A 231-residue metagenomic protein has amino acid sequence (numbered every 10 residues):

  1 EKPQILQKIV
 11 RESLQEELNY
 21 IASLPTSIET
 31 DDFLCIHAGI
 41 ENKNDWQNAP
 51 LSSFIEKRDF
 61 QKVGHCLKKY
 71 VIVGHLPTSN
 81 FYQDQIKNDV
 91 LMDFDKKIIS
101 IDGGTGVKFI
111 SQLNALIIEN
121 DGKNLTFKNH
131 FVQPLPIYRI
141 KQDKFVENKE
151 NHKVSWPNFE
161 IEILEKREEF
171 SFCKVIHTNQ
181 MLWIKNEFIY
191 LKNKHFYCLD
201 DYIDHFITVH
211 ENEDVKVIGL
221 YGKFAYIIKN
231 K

Functional and structural regions predicted by a protein language model:
K2-I98, T105-F109, K128-F131: Acidic, His/Gly-enriched loop-helix segments that form or flank divalent-metal centers in metallo-dependent hydrolases
P25-T26, N114, S171, A225: Residue-level detector of beta-strand structural context in well-folded domains
S27-I28, L116, I163: A structural signal for short hydrophobic beta-strand segments in well-ordered beta-sheet cores
T30-D31, F94, I117-G122, H177 (+1 more regions): Short acidic-glycine loop/turn motifs at beta-strand connectors
F94-K149: Binuclear metal-dependent phosphoesterase catalytic core
F131-Q142, Q180-F196: Short, basic/aromatic beta-hairpin or loop at an interaction surface
D143-P157, L164, H195-L220: SH3/SH3-like (including bacterial SH3b) beta-barrel domains that bind proline-rich motifs or cell-wall ligands
W156-K185, H210-K231: SH3/SH3-like beta-barrel superfamily modules
